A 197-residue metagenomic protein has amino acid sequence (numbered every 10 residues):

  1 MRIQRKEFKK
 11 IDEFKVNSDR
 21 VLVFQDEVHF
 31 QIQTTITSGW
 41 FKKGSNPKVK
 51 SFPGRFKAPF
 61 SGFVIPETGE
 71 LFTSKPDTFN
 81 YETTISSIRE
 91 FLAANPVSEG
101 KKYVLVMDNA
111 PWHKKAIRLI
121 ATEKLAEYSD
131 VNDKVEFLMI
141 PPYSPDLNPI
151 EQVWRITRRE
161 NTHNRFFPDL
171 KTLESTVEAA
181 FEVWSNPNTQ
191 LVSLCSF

Functional and structural regions predicted by a protein language model:
M1-F197: Short functional hotspots at interaction and active-site rims
